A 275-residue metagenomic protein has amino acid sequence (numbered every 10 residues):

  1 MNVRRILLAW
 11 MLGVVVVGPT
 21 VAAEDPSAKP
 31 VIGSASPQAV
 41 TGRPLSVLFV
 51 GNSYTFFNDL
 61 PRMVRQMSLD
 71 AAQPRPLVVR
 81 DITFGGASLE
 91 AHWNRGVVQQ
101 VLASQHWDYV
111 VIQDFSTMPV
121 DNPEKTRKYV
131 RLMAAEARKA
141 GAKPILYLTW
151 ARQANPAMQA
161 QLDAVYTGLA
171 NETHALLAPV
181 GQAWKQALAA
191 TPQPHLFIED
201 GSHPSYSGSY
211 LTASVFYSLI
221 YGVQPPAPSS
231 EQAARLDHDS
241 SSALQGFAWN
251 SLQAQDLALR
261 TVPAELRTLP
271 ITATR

Functional and structural regions predicted by a protein language model:
M1-L8: Bacterial N-terminal signal peptides that target proteins for export
A9-G18: Bacterial N-terminal signal peptides
T20-E24, A28: Boundary at the C-terminal end of the N-terminal hydrophobic targeting segment
S27-Q38: A short, compositionally biased domain-edge/stem linker segment
P44-L45, N171: N-terminal secretory signal peptides
L45-L48, Y54-K128: Conserved SGNH/GDSL esterase-like catalytic core that processes O-acyl groups on lipids and polysaccharides
Q99-Y210, S214, S218-L219, V223-A227: Alpha-helical cap/lid subdomain in secreted, periplasmic, or secretory-pathway luminal O-acyl-processing enzymes
H203, S214-R275: Conserved catalytic region of serine esterases and O-acyltransferases that act on ester linkages in lipids
